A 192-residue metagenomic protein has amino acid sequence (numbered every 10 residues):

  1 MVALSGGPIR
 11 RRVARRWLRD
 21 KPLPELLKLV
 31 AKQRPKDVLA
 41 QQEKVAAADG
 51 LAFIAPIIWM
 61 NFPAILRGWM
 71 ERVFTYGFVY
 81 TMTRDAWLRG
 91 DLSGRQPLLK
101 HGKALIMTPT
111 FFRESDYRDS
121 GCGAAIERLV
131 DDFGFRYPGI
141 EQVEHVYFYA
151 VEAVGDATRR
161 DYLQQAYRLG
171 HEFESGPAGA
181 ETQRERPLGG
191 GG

Functional and structural regions predicted by a protein language model:
M1-V79, D156-T158, Q164-G192: N-terminal beta1-alpha1-beta2 submodule of the flavodoxin-like/Rossmannoid cofactor-binding fold
P24-K28, D49-A52, W87-G90, R113 (+2 more regions): A near-ubiquitous, low-amplitude feature marking generic local secondary-structure context
A52, K103-M107, V143-V146: Hydrophobic/aromatic beta-strand patches that form the interior of the parallel beta-sheet core in alpha/beta enzyme
I58-M60, F111-R113, A150-V151: Short, solvent-exposed loop/turn segments at secondary-structure junctions
N61, I65, P97-L98, Y147: Residue-level preference for alpha-helix termini and adjacent loops
T81-Y137: Short, glycine-/small-residue-rich phosphate/pyrophosphate-handling segment
S115-G192: Glycine-rich phosphate/pyrophosphate-binding loop and the adjoining helix
